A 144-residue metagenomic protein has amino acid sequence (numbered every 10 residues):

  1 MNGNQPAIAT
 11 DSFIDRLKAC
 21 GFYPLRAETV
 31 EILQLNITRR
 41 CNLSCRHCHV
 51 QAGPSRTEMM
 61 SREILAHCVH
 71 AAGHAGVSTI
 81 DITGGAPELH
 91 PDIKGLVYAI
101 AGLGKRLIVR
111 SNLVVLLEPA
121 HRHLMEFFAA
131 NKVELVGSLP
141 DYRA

Functional and structural regions predicted by a protein language model:
M1-Q34, H74: N-terminal [4Fe-4S]-dependent radical SAM core
N4-T10, K18-C20, A52-G53, T79-I80 (+1 more regions): N-terminal start-of-chain detector that recognizes signal peptides and the immediate post-cleavage beginning
I8-S12, C41-R46, H70-H74, V136-L139: Short amphipathic alpha-helical segments, especially helix-boundary/capping motifs
L25-I64, A75: Canonical Radical SAM [4Fe-4S] cluster-binding loop centered on the CxxxCxxC motif and its immediate flanking residues
G53-R56, E88-L89, L116: Glycine-/small-residue-rich active-site loops that bind phosphorylated ligands and cofactors
R62-I82, H90-A144: Radical SAM/AdoMet-radical enzyme domain recognition
